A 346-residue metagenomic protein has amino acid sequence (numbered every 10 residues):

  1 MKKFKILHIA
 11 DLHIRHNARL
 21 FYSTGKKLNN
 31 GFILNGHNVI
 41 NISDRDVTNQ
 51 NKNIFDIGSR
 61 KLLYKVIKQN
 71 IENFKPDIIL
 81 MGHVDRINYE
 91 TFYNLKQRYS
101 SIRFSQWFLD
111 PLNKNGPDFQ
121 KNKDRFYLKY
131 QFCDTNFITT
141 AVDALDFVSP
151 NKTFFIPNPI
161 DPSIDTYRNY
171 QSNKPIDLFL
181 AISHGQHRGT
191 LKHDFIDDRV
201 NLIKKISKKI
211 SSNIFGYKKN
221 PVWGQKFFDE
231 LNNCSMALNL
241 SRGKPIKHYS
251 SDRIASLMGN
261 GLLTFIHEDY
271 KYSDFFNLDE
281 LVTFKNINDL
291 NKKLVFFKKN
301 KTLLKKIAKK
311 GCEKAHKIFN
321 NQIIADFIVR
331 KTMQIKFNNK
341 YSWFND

Functional and structural regions predicted by a protein language model:
K2-I54, V66, F74, H83-E90 (+3 more regions): Nucleotide-sugar donor-binding catalytic core of glycosyltransferases
R60-K61: N-terminal accessory alpha/beta regions
I71, K75-D77: Proline-aspartate-enriched helix->loop->beta-strand connector
I102-F119: A short, histidine- and acid-enriched strand-loop-helix "catalytic/donor-clamping" loop that lines the nucleotide-sugar
L281-I287, F297-K301: Conserved acidic donor-binding segment of nucleotide-sugar-dependent glycosyltransferases
K293-F297, T302-D346: C-terminal amphipathic helix plus adjacent low-complexity, charged tail appended to glycosyltransferase catalytic
